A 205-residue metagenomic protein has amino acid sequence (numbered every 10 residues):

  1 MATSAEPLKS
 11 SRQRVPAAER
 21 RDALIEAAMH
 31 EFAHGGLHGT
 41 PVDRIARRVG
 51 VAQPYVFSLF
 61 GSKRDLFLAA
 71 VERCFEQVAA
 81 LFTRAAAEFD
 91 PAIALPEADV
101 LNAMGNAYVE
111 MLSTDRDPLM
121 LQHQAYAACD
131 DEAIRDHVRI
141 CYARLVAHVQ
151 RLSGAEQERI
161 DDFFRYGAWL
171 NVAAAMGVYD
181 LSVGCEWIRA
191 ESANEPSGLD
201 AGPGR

Functional and structural regions predicted by a protein language model:
M1-G35, G39-R48, D65: Basic, helix-initiating cap at the start of DNA-binding domains
S10, D90-L95, S197-L199: Intrinsically disordered, low-complexity terminal tails and inter-domain linkers enriched for S/T/G/P/D/E
A23-H30, H34, R48, S58 (+4 more regions): Alpha-helical structural segments
P54: Key DNA-contact positions within bacterial/archaeal DNA-binding proteins
G61-D65, A69, S113, D117 (+1 more regions): Residues in soluble alpha-helical coiled-coils and helical-bundle/repeat scaffolds
A85, F89, Y126-C129: Secondary-structure edge/capping motif, primarily at the C-terminal ends of alpha-helices and the immediately following
L95-H123, A128-A133: Helical hydrophobic small-molecule/effector-binding pocket
D131-R205: Hydrophobic/aromatic-rich alpha-helical bundle segments in the mid-to-C-terminal region
